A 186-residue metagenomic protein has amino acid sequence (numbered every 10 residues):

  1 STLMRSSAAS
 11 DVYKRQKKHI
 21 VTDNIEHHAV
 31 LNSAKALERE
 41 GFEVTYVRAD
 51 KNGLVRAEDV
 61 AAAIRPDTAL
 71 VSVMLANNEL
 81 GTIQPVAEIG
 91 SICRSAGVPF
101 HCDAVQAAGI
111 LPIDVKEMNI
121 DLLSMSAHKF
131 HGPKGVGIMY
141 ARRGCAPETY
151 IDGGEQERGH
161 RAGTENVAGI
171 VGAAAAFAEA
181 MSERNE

Functional and structural regions predicted by a protein language model:
S1-A9, Y13: Single conserved hydrophobic/aromatic residue that forms the stacking wall/gate of nucleotide- or nucleobase-binding
D11-L31, E43-R48: Conserved PLP-anchoring active-site segment centered on the Schiff-base-forming lysine
D23-N24, T45-R48, S72-L75, S126 (+2 more regions): Short beta-strand segments
H27-A34, A57, V86, P133 (+2 more regions): A general structural signal for well-ordered alpha-helical segments in protein cores
T45, A49-A108: Active-site phosphate-binding strand-loop segment of PLP-dependent enzymes
E117-A175: Active-site PLP attachment segment
F177-E186: Structural signature of PLP-dependent enzymes
